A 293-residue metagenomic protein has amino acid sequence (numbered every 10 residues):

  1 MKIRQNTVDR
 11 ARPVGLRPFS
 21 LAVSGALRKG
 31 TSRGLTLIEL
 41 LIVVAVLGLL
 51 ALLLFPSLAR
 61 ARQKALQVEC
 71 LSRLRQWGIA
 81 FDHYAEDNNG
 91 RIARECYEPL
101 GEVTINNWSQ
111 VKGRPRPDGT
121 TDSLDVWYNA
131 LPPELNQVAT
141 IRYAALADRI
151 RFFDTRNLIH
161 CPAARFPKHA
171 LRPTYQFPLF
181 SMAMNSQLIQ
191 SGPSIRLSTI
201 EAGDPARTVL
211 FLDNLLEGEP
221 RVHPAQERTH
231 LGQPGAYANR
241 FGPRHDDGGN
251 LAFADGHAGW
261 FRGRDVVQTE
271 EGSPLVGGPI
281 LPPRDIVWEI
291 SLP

Functional and structural regions predicted by a protein language model:
M1-L35: N-terminal leader/signal peptides at the extreme start of proteins
D9, S20-S24, V43, S181 (+1 more regions): N-terminal cationic amphipathic segment used for targeting or macromolecule association
T31-R62: N-terminal single-pass transmembrane signal-anchor helix
G34, Q67-V68: Short, contiguous strand/loop micro-motifs
I42, P56, V68, S72-R75: Residues in the signature-helix immediately C-terminal to the ABC NBD "C-loop/LSGGQ" signature motif
L52, R60-Q63, Q67, I79 (+1 more regions): Regular, well-ordered alpha-helical segments
L71-P293: Short, well-structured segments within or immediately adjacent to enzyme catalytic domains that line ligand-binding
